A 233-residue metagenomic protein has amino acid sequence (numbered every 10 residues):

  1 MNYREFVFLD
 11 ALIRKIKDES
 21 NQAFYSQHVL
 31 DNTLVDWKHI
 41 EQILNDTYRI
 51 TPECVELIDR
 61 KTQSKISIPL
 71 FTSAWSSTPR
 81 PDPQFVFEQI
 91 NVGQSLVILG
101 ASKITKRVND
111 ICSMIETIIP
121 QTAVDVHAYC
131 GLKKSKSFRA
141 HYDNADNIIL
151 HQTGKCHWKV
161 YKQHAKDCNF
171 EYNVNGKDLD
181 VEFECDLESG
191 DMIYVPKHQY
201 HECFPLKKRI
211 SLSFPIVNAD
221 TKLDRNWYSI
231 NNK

Functional and structural regions predicted by a protein language model:
M1-F24, L30-L34: Fe(II)/2-oxoglutarate
V7, R14-I16, L34-W37, E41-D191 (+2 more regions): Active-site region of the double-stranded beta-helix
